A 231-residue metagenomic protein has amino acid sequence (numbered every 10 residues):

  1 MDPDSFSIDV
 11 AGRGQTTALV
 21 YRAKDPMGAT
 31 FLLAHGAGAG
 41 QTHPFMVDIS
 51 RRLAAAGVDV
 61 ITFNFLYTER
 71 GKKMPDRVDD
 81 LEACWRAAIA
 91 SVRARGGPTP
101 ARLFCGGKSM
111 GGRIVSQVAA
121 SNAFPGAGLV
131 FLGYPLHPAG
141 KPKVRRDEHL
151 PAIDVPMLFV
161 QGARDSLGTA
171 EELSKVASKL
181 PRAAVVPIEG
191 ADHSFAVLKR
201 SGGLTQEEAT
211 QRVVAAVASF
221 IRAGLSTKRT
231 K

Functional and structural regions predicted by a protein language model:
S5-R102, D192-G202: Serine-hydrolase catalytic machinery in alpha/beta-hydrolase-like enzymes
A11-Q15, H137-V144, L167: Short gly/ser/thr-rich secondary-structure transition/capping motifs
L32-G36, G133, Q161: The conserved beta1-alpha1 loop
W85-V155: Primarily recognizes the serine-hydrolase "nucleophile elbow" in alpha/beta-hydrolase and SGNH/GDSL folds
A152-D154, F159-Q161, D165: Short beta-strand/loop motif that positions the catalytic acidic residue of the alpha/beta-hydrolase fold
S166-E172: Conserved alpha/beta-hydrolase "acid-adjacent" motif
K179-K199: Catalytic histidine neighborhood in serine/cysteine hydrolases with alpha/beta-hydrolase-type architecture
K199-K231: Catalytic active-site module of serine/aspartate enzymes centered on a nucleophile-bearing elbow/loop
